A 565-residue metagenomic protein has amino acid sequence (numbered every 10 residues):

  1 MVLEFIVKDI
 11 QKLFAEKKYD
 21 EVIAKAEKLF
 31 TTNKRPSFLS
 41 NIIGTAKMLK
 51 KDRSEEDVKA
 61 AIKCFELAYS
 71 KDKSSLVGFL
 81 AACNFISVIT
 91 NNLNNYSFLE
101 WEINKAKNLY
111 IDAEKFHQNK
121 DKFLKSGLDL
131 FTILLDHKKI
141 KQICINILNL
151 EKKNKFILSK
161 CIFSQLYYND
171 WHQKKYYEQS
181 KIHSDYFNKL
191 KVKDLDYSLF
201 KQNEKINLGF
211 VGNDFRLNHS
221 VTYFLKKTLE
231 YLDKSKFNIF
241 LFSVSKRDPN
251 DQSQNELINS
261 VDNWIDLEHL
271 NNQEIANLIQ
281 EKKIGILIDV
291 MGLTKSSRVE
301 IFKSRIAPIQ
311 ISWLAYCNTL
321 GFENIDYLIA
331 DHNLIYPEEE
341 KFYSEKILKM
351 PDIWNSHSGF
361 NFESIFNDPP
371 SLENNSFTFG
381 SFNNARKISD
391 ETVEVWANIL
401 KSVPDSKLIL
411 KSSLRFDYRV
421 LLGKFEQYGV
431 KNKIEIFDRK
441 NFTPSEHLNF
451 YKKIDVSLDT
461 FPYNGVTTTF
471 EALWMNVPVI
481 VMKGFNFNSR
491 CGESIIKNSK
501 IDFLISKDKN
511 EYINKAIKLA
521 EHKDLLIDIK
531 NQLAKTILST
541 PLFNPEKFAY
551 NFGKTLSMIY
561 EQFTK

Functional and structural regions predicted by a protein language model:
M1-S376, N384, E426-Y428, T443-I454 (+3 more regions): Alpha-helical solenoid repeat scaffolds of the TPR/TPR-like class and their adjacent stem/linker regions that mediate
K227-S235, D390-P404: Short hydrophobic signal-anchor/transmembrane segments that target glycosyltransferases and glycosylation machinery
S243-D248, K407-V420: Glycosyltransferase donor-sugar binding loop
M291, D459-G465, K483: Short Ser/Thr-rich beta->loop micro-motif in glycosyltransferases that lines and helps position the nucleotide-sugar
L458, A472: Donor-sugar nucleotide-binding helix/loop cap in glycosyltransferases
L473-W474, K497: Short alpha-helix at the nucleotide-sugar/activated-sugar donor binding site of glycosyltransferases and closely
P478-F487: Short hydrophobic beta-strand element within catalytic cores of glycosyltransferases and related nucleotide-activated
S489-K500: Short acidic/histidine- and often glycine-rich active-site loop of Leloir-type glycosyltransferases that engages
